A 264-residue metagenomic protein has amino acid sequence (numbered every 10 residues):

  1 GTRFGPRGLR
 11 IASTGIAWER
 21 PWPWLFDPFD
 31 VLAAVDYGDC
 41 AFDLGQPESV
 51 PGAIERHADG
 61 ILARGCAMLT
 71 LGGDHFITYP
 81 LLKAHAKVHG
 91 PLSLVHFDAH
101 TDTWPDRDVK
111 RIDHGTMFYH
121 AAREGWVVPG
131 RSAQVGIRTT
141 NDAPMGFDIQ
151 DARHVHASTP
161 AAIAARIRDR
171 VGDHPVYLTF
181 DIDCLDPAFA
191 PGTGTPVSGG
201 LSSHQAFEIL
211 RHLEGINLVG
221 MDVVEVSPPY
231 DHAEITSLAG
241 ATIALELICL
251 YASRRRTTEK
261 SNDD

Functional and structural regions predicted by a protein language model:
G1-D264: Conserved alpha-helical scaffold segments that buttress catalytic/binding sites
